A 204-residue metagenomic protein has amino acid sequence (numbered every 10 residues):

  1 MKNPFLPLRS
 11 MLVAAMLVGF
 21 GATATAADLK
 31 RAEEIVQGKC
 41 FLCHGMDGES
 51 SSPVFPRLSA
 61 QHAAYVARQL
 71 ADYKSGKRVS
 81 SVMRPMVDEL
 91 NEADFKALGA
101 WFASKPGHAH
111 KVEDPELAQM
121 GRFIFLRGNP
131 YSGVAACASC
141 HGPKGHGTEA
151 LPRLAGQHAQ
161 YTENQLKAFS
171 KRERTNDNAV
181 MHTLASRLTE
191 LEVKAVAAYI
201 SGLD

Functional and structural regions predicted by a protein language model:
K2-L12: Bacterial N-terminal signal peptides that target proteins for export
S10-F20: Bacterial N-terminal signal peptides
A22-V36, E49-V54, S104-Y131: Electrostatic cytochrome c docking/interface patches
E33, G48-R78, R84-L90, A138 (+2 more regions): Gly/Gly-Pro-rich "capping" loops immediately C-terminal to redox-active cysteine motifs in periplasmic/lumenal
C40-M46, L98, V134-P143, V196: The canonical Cys-X-X-Cys-His
H44, K74, F125, H141 (+2 more regions): Protein kinase-like catalytic domain
D88-H110, M120, Q160, L184-D204: C-terminal capping alpha-helices of c-type cytochrome domains
A109, E116-P130, A135-A150, A155-Q157: Surface-exposed interaction/gating patches
